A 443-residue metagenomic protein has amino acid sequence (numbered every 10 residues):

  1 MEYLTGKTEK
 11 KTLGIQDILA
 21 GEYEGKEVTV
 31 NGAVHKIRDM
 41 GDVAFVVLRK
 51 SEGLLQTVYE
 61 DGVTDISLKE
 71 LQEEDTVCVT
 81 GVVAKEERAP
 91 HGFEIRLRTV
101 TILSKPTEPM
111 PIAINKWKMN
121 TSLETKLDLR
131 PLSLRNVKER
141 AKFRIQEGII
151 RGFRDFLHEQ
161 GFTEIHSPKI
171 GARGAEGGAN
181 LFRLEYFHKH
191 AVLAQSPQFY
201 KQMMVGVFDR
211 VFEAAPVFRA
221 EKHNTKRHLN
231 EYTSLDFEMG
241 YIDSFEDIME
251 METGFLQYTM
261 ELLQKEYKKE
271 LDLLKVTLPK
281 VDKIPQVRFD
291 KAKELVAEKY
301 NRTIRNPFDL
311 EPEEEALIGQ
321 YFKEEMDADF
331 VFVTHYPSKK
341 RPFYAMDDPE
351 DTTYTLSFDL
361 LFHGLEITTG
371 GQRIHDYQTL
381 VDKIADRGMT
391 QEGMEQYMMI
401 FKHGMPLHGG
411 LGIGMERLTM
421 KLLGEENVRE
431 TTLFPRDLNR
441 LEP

Functional and structural regions predicted by a protein language model:
E2-G240: Class II aminoacyl-tRNA synthetase-like tRNA-binding/catalytic domains
A33, G148, G152-Q160, S196-G206 (+14 more regions): Generic, well-ordered alpha-helical scaffold segments in large soluble proteins
N120, L127, P131, I150 (+13 more regions): Alpha-helix initiation and N-capping motif
A141-I145, V276-V281, T368: Extended, non-catalytic structural segments that build the interaction scaffolds of large macromolecular assemblies
E176, G254-H363, D386-G404: Metal-assisted phosphate- and nucleotidyl-transfer catalytic regions
A191, H223-N224, D243, K280-K283 (+1 more regions): Alpha-helix capping and helix-loop boundary segments enriched in small/acidic/polar residues
G206, R210-E213, L229, T233-S244 (+1 more regions): TRNA-recognition modules of translation machinery and tRNA-sensing kinases, especially anticodon-binding
G240-I248, T253, K293-L295: Extended, domain-scale alpha-helical bundle/helix-rich regions
